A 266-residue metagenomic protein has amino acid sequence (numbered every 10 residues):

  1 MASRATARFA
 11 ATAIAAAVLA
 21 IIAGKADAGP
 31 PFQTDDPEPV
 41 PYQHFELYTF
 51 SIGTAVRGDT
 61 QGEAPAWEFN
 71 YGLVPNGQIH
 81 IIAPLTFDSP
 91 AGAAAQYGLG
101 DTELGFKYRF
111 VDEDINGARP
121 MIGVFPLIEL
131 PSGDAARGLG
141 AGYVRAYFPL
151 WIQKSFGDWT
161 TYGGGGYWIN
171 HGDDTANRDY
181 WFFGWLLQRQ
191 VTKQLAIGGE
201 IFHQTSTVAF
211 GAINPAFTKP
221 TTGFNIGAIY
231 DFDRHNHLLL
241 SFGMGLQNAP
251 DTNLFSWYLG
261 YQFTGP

Functional and structural regions predicted by a protein language model:
M1-P31, P266: Cleavable N-terminal export/targeting peptides
A26-P266: Transmembrane beta-barrel domains of Gram-negative outer membranes and organellar outer membranes
